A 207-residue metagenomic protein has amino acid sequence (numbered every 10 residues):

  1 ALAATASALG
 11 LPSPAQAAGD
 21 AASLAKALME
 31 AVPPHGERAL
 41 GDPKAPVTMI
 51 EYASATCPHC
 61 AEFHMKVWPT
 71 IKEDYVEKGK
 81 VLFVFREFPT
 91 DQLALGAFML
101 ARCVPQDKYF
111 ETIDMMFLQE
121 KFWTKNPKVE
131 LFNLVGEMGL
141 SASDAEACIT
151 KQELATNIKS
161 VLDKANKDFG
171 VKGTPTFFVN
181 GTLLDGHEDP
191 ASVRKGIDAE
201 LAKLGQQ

Functional and structural regions predicted by a protein language model:
L2-P89, A202-Q207: Extracytoplasmic thiol/disulfide redox context detector
A3-A4, M116, I149, I197: A general structural motif at alpha-helix termini
A18-A21, S54, L134-Q207: C-terminal cap of thioredoxin/glutaredoxin-like
P34-H35, L118, V179: Residue-level signal for pocket-adjacent positions within structured domains
G36, G96, A145: Glycine-rich, flexible loop/turn motifs
L40-V47, L95, D107, N126-V129 (+2 more regions): Residues at secondary-structure transition points
A53-T56, A61-G136: Structural alpha/beta surface segment adjacent to cysteine/selenocysteine redox centers across thiol/disulfide enzymes
